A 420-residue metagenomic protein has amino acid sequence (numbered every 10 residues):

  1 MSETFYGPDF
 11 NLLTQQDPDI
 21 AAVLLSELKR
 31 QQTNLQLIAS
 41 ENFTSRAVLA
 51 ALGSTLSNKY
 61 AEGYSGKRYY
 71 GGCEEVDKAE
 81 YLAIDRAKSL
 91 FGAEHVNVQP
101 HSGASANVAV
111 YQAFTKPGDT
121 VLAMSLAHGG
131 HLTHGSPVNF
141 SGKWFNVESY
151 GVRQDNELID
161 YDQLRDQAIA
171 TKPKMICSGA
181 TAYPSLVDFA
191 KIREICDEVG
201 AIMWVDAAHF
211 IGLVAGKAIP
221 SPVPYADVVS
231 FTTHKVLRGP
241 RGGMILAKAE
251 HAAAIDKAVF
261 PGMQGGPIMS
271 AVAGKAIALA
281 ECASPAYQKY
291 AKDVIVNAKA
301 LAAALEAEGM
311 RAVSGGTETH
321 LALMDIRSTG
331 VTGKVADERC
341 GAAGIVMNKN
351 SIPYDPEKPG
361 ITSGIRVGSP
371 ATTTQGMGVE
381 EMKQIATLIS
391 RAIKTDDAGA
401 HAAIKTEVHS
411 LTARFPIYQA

Functional and structural regions predicted by a protein language model:
M1-L82, E194, T406, T412-A413 (+1 more regions): N-terminal glycine-rich, Lys/His-bearing helix-loop that initiates the first secondary-structure elements of many
S2-P18, N297, P359-A420: PLP-dependent enzyme catalytic core of the Aspartate aminotransferase-like
E3-T4, E27-T33, K59-S65, P173 (+5 more regions): Short acidic (Asp/Glu) and glycine-rich catalytic loops that position anionic groups and cofactors
N34, A39, S65-G66, H95 (+6 more regions): Flexible, glycine/charged-enriched surface loops at secondary-structure junctions
V48, A106, P267-G274, E318 (+1 more regions): Catalytic-loop motifs flanking and including active-site residues across diverse enzymes
K78, L82-G309, S369: Conserved PLP-enzyme active-site core in the AAT-like
R153-N156, E281-A283, S328-G330, A371-G376 (+1 more regions): A generic structural motif
R311-G376: Conserved PLP-binding catalytic core of the aspartate aminotransferase-like
